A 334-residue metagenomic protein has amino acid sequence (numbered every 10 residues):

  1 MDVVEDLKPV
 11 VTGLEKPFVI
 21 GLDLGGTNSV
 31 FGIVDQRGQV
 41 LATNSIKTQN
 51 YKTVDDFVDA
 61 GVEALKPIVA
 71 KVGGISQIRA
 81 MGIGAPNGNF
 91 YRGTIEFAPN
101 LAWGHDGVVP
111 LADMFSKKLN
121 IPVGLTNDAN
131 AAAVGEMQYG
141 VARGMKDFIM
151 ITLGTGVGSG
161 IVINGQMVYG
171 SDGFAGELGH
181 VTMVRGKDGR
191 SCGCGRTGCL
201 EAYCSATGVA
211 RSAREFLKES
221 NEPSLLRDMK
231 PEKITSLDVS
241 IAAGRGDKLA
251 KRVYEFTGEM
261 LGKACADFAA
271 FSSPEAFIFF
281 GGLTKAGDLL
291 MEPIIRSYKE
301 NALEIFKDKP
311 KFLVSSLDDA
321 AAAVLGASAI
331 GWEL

Functional and structural regions predicted by a protein language model:
V4-L41, M150-N164, A327: Gly/Thr-rich phosphate-binding beta-strand-loop-beta motif of the actin/hexokinase/Hsp70
L14-E63, S76, I95-F97, G173: Short glycine-rich, Thr/Ser-proximal phosphate-binding strand/loop in the N-terminal lobe of ATP-dependent enzymes
N28, F268, P274-Y298: Glycine-rich phosphate-binding loops at beta-strand->alpha-helix junctions
V34, G124-M137, K285-L334: Glycine-rich phosphate-binding/hydrolytic loop that grips phosphoryl groups
V54-V62, A70, R79-M81, N87-I149 (+1 more regions): Glycine-rich phosphate-binding loop and adjoining helix at the ATP-binding site of ATP-dependent phosphoryl-transfer
K117, L125-A129, M183-N221, A329: Glycine-rich phosphate-binding loop plus the immediately following alpha-helix
R143-Y203: Glycine-rich phosphate-binding loop of actin/hexokinase-like ATP-binding domains
T197-I278, P310-K311: A mobile "lid/hinge" subdomain adjacent to the ATP/sugar-phosphate binding pocket shared across diverse ATP-dependent
